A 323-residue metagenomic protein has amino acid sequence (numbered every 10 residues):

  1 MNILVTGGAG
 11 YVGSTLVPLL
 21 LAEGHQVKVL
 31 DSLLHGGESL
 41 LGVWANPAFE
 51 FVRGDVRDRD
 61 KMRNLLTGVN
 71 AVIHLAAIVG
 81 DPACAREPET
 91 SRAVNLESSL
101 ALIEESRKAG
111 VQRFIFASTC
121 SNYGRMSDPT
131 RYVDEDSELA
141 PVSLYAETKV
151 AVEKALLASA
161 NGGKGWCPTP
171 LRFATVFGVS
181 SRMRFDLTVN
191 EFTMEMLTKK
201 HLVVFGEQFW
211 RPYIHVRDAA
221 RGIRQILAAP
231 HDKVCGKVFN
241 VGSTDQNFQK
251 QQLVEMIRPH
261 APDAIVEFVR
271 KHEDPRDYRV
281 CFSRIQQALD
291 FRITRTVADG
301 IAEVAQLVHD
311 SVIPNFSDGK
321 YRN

Functional and structural regions predicted by a protein language model:
M1-A71: N-terminal Rossmann/SDR dinucleotide-binding element
V56-V94: NAD(P)H-binding glycine-rich loop region in Rossmannoid oxidoreductase-like domains and their noncatalytic homologs
R57, R86, T90-A101, L139 (+2 more regions): Glycine-rich NAD(P)-binding loop of the Rossmann-fold in SDR/ketoreductase-type enzymes
A83-C84, S137-E138, P168-R182, E191-I214 (+3 more regions): A conserved pocket-lining segment of Rossmann-fold NAD(P)-dependent short-chain dehydrogenase/reductase
R92, R131, V142-V150, D186-L187 (+1 more regions): Short-chain dehydrogenase/reductase
L100-L144: Conserved Rossmann-fold NAD(P)-dependent oxidoreductase catalytic core, especially the SDR/UDP-sugar
A140-T169, L197: Active-site Tyr-X1-5-Lys
K200, V204-N323: C-terminal substrate-binding subdomain of Rossmann-fold SDR/epimerase-dehydratase oxidoreductases
